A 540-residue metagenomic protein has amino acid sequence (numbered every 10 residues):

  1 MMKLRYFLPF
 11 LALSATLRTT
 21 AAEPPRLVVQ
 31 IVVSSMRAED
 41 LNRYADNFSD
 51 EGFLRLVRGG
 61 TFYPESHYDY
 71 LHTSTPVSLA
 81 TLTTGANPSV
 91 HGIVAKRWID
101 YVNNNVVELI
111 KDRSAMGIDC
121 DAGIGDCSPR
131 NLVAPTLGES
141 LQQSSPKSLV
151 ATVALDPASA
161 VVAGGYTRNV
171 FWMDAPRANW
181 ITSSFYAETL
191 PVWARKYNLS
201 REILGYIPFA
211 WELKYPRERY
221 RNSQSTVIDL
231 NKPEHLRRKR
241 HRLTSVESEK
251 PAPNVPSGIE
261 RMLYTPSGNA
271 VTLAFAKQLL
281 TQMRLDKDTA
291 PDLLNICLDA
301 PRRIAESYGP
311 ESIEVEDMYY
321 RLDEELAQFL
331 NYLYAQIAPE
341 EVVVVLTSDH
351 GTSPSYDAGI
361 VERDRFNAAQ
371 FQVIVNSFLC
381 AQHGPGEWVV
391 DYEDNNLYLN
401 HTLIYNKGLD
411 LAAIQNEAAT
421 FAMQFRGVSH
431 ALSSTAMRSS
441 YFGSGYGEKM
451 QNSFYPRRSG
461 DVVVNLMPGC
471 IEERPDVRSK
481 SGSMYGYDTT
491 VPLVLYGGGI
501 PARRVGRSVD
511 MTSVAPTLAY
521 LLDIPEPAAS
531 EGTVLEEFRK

Functional and structural regions predicted by a protein language model:
F10-T19: Hydrophobic h-region of N-terminal signal peptides that target proteins for export in Gram-negative bacteria
P25-R37, L56, L82, L141 (+7 more regions): Beta-strand elements within well-structured catalytic alpha/beta cores of enzymes that handle phosphate/sulfate esters
V33, E65, S74, K96-D126 (+6 more regions): Secreted, luminal/periplasmic, and some membrane-associated catalytic domains that remodel anionic oxygen-ester
R37-R43, S66-D69, A122-S128, I259-P266 (+3 more regions): Second-shell loop/turn segments in exported
D40, M262-D288, P301-V342, E417: A long, amphipathic alpha-helix that forms part of the scaffold/cap immediately adjacent to metal-dependent active
L41-H91, L149-V153: Short, structured active-site-proximal loop/turn typified by the sulfatase FGly-forming signature C/S-X-P-X-R
A86-N87, G92-A290, D299-E306, R426 (+2 more regions): His/Asp/Glu-rich, glycine-adjacent segments that coordinate divalent cations and/or stabilize oxyanion chemistry on
Q370-A412, K480-L522, E536-K540: Substrate-binding rim/cap in mid-to-C-terminal beta-strand-loop elements of soluble/periplasmic
